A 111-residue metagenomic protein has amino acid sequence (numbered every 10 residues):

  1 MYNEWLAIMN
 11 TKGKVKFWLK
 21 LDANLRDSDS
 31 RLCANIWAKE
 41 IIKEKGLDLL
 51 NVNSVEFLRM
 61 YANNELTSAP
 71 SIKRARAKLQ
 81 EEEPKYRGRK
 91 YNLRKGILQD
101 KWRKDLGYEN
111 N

Functional and structural regions predicted by a protein language model:
M1, M9, K104-N111: Short intrinsically disordered terminal tails
Y2-G46: Positively charged, polyanion-binding regions of nucleic-acid-associated proteins
L6, I41-L58, D105: Surface-exposed intrinsically disordered loops and tails
S30-K39, N51-L58, G88-K90: Short glycine-rich, low-complexity/disordered patches
I36, E40-I41, A75-K78, D105: Charge-rich, solvent-exposed alpha-helical interaction surfaces
W37-A38, L66, L98-D100: Basic, alpha-helical nucleic-acid-binding regions used in initiation and control of genome expression
L58-E81: Major-groove recognition helix of helix-turn-helix-like DNA-binding domains
P84-R103, E109: Short Lys/Arg-enriched helix C-cap and helix-to-coil transition segments that create basic nucleic-acid-contact patches
